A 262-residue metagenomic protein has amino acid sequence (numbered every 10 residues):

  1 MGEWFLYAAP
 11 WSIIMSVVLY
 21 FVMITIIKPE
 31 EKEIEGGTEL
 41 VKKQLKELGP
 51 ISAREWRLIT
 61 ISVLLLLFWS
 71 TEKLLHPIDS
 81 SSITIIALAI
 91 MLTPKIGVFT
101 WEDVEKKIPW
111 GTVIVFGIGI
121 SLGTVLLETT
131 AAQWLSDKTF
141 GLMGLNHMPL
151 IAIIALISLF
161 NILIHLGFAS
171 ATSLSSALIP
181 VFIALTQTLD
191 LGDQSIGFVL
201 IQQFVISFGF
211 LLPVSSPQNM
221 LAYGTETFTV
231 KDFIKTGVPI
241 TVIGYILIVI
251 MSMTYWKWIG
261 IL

Functional and structural regions predicted by a protein language model:
M1, K73-I78, E128-L145, K257-L262: Membrane-interface helix termini and inter-helical loops of multi-pass transporters
M1-E3, I13, P149-L163, D190-L211: Alpha-helical transmembrane segments of multi-pass membrane proteins
M1-G49, T60, L75, L200-L262: Juxtamembrane and boundary regions of transmembrane helices in multi-pass small-molecule transporters and channels
E3-A8, G49-T60, D79-S82, E105-G123 (+1 more regions): Helical membrane-embedded segments and adjacent short helical loop/helix-boundary regions of multi-pass membrane
P10-I14, V18, W56, T60-T71 (+9 more regions): Lipid-exposed faces of alpha-helical membrane segments in multi-pass integral membrane proteins
S16, F21-K28, I51-W56, L65-E105: Flexible hinge motifs at transmembrane-helix junctions and intramembrane kinks/re-entrant loops in multi-pass membrane
I86-K95, M143-G144, I183-L185, F208: Alpha-helical transmembrane segments and their membrane-interface exit regions
W110-T112, F116-L189: Membrane-embedded alpha-helical segments and adjacent helix-loop junctions characteristic of multi-pass solute
